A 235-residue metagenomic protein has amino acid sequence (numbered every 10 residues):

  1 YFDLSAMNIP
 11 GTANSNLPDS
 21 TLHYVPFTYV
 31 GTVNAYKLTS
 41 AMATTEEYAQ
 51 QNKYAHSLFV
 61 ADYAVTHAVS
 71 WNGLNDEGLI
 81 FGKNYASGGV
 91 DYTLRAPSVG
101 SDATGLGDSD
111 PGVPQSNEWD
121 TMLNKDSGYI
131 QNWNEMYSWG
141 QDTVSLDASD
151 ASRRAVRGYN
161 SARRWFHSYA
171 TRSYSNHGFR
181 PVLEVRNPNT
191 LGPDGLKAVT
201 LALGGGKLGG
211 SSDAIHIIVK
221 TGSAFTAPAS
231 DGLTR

Functional and structural regions predicted by a protein language model:
Y1-F59, P188: GGW-centered surface loops in extracellular recognition modules
S5, P10, T28-V30, P97 (+3 more regions): A structural detector for beta-sheet-dominated domains
F27, T45-Y48, Y63-H67, L79 (+1 more regions): C-terminal, surface-exposed recognition/capping segments
K53-I80: Aromatic- and glycine-enriched beta-alpha-beta binding-site module
V65-G73, D102, K207-G210, F225: Short, surface-exposed beta-strand/loop "edge" segments at domain boundaries and coil↔beta transitions
S70-K83, S211-S212, S230-T234: Extended Gly/Ser/Thr-rich low-complexity repeat segments, especially those forming or decorating extracellular
L191-R235: Intrinsically disordered, compositionally biased repeat/linker segments
